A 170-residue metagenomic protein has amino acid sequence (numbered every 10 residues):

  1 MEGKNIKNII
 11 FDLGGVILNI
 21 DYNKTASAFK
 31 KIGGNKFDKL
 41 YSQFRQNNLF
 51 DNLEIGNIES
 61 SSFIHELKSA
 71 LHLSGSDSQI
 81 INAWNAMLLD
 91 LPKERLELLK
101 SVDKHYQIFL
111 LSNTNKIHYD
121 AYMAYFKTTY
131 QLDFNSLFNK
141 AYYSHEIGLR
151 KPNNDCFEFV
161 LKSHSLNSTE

Functional and structural regions predicted by a protein language model:
E2-E97, K104, N115-A121: N-terminal helical cap/lid subdomain that shapes the substrate entry/recognition surface in HAD-like hydrolases
N5-I6, H105, F138, S168: A structure-centric signal for secondary-structure junctions around beta-strands
E97-K100, K162: Surface-exposed alpha-helical segments enriched in charged/polar residues
V102-K104, F134: Short, structurally constrained coil/turn elements that cap an alpha-helix or connect an alpha-helix to the following
S112: Short beta-strand/turn micro-motifs composed of small residues that flank or help shape donor/cofactor-binding pockets
K116-E170: Substrate-recognition "cap/lid" segment bordering the active-site pocket of phosphatases
